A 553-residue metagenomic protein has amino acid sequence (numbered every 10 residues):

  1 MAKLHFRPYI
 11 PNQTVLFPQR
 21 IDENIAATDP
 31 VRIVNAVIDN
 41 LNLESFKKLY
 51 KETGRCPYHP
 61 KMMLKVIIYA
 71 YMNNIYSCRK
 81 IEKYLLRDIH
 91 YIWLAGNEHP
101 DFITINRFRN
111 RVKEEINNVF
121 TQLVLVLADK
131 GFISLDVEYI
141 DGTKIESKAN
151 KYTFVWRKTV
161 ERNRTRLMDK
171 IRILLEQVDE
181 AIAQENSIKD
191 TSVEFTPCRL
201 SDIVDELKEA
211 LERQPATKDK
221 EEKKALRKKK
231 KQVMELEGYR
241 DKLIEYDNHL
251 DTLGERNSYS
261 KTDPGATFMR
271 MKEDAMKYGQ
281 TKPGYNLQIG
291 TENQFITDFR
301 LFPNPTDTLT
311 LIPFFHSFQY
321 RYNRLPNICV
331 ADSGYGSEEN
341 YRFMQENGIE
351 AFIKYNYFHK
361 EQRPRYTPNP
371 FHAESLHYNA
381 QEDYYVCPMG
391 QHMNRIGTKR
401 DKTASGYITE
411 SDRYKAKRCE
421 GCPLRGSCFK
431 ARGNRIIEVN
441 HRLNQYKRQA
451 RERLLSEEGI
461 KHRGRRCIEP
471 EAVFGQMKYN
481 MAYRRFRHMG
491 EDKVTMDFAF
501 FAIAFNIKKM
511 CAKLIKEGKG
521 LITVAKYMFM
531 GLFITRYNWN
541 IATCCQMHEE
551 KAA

Functional and structural regions predicted by a protein language model:
M1-V31: Hydrophobic alpha-helical membrane-insertion signals
A2, T14, D39-L41, M62 (+2 more regions): Intrinsic-disorder/low-complexity peptide segments enriched for small residues
P8, C56, I67, N74-R87 (+1 more regions): Anion-binding and metal-coordination hotspots
A26-I68, H441: Basic, short loop/linker segments at the boundary and entry of helix-turn-helix/winged-helix-like folds
